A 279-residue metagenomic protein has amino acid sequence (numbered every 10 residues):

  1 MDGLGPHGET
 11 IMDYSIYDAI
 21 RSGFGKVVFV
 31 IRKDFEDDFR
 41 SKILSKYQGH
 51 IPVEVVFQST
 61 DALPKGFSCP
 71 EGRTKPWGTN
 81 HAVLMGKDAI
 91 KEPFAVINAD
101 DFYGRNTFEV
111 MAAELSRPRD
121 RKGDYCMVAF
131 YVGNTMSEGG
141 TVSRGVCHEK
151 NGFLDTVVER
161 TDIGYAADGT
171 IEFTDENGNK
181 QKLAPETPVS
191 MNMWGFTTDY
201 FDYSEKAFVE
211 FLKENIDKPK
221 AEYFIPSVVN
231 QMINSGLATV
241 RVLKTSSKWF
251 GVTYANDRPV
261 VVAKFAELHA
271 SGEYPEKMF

Functional and structural regions predicted by a protein language model:
M1, V146-E149, V242: A structural signal for short hydrophobic beta-strand segments in well-ordered beta-sheet cores
M1-L44, I51-V53, E92: N-terminal glycine-rich phosphate-binding loop and ensuing alpha1 helix
F39-I43, M111, S204, V261: Hydrophobic packing residues within well-ordered alpha-helices of enzyme cores
Y47-P93: Short phosphate-binding loop-to-helix
E92-F102: Short beta-strand-to-loop acidic/aromatic patch adjacent to the donor-nucleotide binding site
R105-W194, T198: Conserved core of the sugar-phosphate nucleotidyltransferase
E205-A238: A C-terminal functional module that forms or caps the active site or interfaces directly with catalytic machinery
